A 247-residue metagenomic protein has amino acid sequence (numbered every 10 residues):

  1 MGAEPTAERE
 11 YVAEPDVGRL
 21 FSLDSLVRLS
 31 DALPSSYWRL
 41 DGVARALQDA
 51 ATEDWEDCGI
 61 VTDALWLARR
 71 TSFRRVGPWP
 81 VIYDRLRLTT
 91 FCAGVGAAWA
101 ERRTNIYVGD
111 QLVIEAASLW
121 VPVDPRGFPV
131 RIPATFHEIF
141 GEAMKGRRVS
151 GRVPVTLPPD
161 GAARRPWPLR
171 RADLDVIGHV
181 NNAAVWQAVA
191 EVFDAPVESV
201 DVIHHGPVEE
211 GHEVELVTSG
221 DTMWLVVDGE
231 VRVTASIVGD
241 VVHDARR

Functional and structural regions predicted by a protein language model:
G2-A7, G18, S72-L157, P207-E213 (+1 more regions): HotDog/MaoC-like acyl-thioester-processing domains
G2-R70, A117, P122-E198, R246-R247: Hot-dog-fold acyl-thioester-processing enzymes
G161, R165-V241: Acidic/His-leaning functional-site neighborhoods
